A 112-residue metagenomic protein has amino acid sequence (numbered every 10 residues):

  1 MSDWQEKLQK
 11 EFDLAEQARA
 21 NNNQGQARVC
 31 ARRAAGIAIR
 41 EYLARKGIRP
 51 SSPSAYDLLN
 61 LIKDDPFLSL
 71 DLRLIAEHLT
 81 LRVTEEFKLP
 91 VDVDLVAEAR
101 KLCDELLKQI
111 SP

Functional and structural regions predicted by a protein language model:
M1-N23: Charged alpha-helical initiation segments
E6-D13, R33-I37, L74-E77, K101: Generic structural signal for well-ordered, non-membrane alpha-helices
E11, A27, V83-T84: A general secondary-structure boundary signal
D13-E16, A31-A35, S52-L61: Short, mixed-charge, low-aromatic patches
N21-G25, I48-R49: Short, surface-exposed loop/turn segments at secondary-structure junctions
G25-R32, V93, A97: Short, charged, amphipathic alpha-helical segments
A27-R45: Hydrophobic alpha-helical packing segments in soluble, helical-rich domains
L43-A44, I48-P112: Long, charged low-complexity segments
